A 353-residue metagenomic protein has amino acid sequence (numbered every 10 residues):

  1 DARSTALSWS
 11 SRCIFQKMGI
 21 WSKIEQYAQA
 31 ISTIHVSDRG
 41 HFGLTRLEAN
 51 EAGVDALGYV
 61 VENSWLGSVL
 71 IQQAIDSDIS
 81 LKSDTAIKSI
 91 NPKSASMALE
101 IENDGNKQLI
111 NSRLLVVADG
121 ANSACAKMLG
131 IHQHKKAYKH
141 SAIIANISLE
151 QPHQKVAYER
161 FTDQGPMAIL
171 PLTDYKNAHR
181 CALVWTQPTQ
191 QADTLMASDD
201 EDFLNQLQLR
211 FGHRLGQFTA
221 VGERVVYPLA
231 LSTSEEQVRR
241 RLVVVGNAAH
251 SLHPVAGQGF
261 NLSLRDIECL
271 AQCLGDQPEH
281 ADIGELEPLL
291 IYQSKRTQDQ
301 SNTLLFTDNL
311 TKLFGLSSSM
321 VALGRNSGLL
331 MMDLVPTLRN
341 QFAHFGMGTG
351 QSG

Functional and structural regions predicted by a protein language model:
D1-I31: Glycine-rich FAD cofactor-binding loop and adjacent beta-loop-alpha segment at the N-terminus of flavoprotein
S10, G19, N122-A157, M167 (+1 more regions): Central beta-strand plus flanking loop segment that forms part of the substrate or channel wall within the catalytic
Y27-M128, K136-S141: Conserved N-terminal helical subregion
S96-A98, E223-S232: Short gly/ser/thr-rich secondary-structure transition/capping motifs
D163-Y227: Conserved FAD/dinucleotide-binding core of flavoprotein oxidoreductases
P166-A168, L231-T233, A249-N261, Q298 (+1 more regions): Glycine-rich phosphate/pyrophosphate-binding beta-alpha loops
Y227-V244, S301-N302, K312-M320: FAD-binding beta-loop-beta segment adjacent to the flavin cofactor pocket
Q272-G353: C-terminal helical "tail/cap" subdomain of flavin- and related membrane-associated enzymes
